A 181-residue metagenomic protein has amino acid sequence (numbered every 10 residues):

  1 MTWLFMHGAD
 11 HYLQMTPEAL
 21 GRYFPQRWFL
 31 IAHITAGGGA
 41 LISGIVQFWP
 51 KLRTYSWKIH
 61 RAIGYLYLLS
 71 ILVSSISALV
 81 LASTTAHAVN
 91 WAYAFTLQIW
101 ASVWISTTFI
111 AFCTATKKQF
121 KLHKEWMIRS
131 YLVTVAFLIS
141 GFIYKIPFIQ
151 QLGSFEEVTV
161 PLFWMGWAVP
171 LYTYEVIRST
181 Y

Functional and structural regions predicted by a protein language model:
M1-Y181: Alpha-helical membrane insertion/targeting regions
